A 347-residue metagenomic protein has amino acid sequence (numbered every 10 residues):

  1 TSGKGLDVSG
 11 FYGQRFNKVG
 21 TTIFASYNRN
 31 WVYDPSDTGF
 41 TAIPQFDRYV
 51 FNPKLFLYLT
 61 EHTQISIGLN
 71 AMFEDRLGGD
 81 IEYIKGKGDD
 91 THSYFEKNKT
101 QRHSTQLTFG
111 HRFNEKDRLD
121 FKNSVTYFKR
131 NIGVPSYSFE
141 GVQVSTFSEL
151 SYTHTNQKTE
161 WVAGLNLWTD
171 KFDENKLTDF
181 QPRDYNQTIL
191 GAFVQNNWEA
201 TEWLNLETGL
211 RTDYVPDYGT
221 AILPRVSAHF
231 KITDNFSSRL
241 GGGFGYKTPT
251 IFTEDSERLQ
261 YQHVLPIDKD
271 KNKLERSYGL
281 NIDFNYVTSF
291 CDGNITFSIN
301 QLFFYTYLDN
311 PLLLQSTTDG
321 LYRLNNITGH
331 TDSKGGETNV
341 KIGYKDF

Functional and structural regions predicted by a protein language model:
T1-S2, F16-K18, Y27-W31, A71-D75 (+9 more regions): Transmembrane beta-strands of outer-membrane beta-barrel pores
T1-S36, P44-F51, H62: Outer-membrane beta-barrel translocator/receptor signature
L6-G10, Y49-P53, L69, Q101-L107 (+8 more regions): Hydrophobic, lipid-facing positions within transmembrane beta-strands of outer-membrane proteins
N17-V19, E61-Q64, R112-R118, T155-E160 (+4 more regions): Short loop/turn motifs that connect adjacent beta-strands in outer-membrane beta-barrel proteins
K18-P35, R48, R118-G133, E160-T169 (+4 more regions): Surface-exposed extracellular loop regions of Gram-negative outer-membrane beta-barrel proteins
V19, R118-I132, K231, R239 (+2 more regions): Membrane-embedded beta-barrel scaffold of Gram-negative outer-membrane proteins
N30-Y49, F56-L119, V125-Q143: Flexible loop and strand-edge segments within Gram-negative outer membrane beta-barrel domains
K171, R183, P216-A221, F230 (+2 more regions): Surface-exposed extracellular loop regions of Gram-negative outer-membrane beta-barrel proteins, predominantly
